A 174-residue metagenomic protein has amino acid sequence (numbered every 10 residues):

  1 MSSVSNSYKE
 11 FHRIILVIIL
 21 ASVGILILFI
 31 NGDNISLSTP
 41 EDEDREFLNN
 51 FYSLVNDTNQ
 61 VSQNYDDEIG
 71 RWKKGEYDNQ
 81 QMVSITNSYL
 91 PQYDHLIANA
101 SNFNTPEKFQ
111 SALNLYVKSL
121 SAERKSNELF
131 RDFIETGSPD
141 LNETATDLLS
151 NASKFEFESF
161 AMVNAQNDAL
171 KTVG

Functional and structural regions predicted by a protein language model:
M1-E10: N-terminal Lys/Arg-rich, disordered targeting/topogenic segments
K9, S38-E41, L120: Intrinsic low-complexity/disordered segments
H12-N31: Hydrophobic membrane-insertion alpha-helices, especially the h-region of bacterial N-terminal signal peptides
I30-N49: Ser/Thr/Pro/Gly-rich low-complexity linker/stalk segments immediately outside membranes or between
E46-G174: Alpha-helical segments in soluble extracytoplasmic regions
